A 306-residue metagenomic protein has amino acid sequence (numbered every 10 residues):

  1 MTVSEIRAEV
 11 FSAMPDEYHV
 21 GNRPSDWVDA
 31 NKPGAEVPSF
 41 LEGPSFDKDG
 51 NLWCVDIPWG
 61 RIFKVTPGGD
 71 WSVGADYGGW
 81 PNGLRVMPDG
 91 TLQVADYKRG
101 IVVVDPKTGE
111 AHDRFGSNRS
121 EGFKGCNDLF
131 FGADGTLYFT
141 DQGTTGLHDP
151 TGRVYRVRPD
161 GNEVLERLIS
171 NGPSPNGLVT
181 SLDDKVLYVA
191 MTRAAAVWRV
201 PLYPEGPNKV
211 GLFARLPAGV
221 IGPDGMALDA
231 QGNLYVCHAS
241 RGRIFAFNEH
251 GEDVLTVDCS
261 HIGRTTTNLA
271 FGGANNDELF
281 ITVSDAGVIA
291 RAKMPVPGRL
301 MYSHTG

Functional and structural regions predicted by a protein language model:
V10-R61: Beta-strand-rich domains and repeat architectures in extracellular enzymes and scaffolds, especially beta-propellers
R23, K32-D49, Y77-G100, R119-L137 (+6 more regions): Beta-rich, blade/repeat-based domains predominating in secreted/periplasmic proteins but also intracellular
S25-G34, G69-A75, H112-S120, E163-S170 (+2 more regions): A short beta-strand motif characteristic of beta-propeller blades
I57-P58, Y97, T145-G152, T192-A195 (+2 more regions): Short, solvent-exposed loop/turn segments at conserved positions within beta-propeller repeat blades
R61-F63, G100-V102, G152-Y155, A196-W198 (+2 more regions): A short loop-to-beta-strand structural motif that recurs across blades of beta-propeller domains
V65-D70, D105-G109, R158-G161, P201-G206 (+2 more regions): Short loop/turn segments that connect beta-strands within beta-propeller blades
A195-A196, P207-V210, A214-D253: Loop/turn-rich, solvent-exposed surfaces of beta-rich toroidal or solenoidal domains
T267-G306: Blade-level signature of beta-propeller repeat domains, shared across WD40, Kelch, NHL, RCC1 and BNR/Asp-box propellers
